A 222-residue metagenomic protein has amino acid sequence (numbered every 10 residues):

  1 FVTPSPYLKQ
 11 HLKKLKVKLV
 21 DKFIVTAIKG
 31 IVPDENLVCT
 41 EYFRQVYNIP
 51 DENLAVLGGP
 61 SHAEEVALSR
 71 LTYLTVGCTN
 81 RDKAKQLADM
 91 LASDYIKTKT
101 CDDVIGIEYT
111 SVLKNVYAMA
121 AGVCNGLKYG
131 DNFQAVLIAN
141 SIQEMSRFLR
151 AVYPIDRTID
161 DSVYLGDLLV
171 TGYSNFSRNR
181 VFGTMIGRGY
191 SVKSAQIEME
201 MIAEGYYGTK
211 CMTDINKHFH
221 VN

Functional and structural regions predicted by a protein language model:
F1-S69, L87-D89: Rossmann-like NAD(P)(H) cofactor-binding subdomain of soluble oxidoreductases
V2-S5, K9, K18, P33 (+11 more regions): Electropositive phosphate-/nucleotide-binding environments in soluble metabolic enzymes
Q10-K13, E41, Q45, D89 (+4 more regions): Charged/polar, solvent-exposed surface patches and flexible loops
A27, Y129-N132, Q196: Short coil/turn segments at secondary-structure junctions
K29-I31, G58-H62, N80, D102-I107 (+4 more regions): Glycine-rich beta-alpha junction loops
Y42-N53, L71-T158: Internal alpha-helical scaffold of NAD(P)-dependent oxidoreductase catalytic cores
K114, A121-N125, R150-N222: NAD(P)-dependent Rossmann-like dehydrogenase/reductase catalytic/cofactor-binding core
